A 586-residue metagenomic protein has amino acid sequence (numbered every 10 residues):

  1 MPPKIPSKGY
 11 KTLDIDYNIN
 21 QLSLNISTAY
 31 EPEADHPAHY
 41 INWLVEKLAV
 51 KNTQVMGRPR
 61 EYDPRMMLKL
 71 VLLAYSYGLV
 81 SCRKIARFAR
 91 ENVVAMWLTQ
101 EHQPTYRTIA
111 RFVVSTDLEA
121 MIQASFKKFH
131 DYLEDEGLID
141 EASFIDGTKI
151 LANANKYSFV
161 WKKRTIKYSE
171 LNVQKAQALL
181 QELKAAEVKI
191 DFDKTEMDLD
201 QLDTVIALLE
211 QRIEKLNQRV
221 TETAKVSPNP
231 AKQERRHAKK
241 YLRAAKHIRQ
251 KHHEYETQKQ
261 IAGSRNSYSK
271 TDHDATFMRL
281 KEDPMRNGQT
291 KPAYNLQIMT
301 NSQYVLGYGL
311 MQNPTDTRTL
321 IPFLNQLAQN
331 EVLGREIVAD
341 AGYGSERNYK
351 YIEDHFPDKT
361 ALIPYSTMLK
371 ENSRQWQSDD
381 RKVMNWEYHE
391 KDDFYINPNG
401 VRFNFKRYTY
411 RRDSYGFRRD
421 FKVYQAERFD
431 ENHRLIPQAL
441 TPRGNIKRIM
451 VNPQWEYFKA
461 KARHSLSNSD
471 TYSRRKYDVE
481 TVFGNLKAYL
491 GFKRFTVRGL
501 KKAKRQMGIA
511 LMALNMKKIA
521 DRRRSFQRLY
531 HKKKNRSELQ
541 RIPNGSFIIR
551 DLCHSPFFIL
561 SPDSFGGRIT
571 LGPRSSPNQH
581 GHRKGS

Functional and structural regions predicted by a protein language model:
M1-A38: Hydrophobic alpha-helical membrane-insertion signals
Y30-L72: Basic, short loop/linker segments at the boundary and entry of helix-turn-helix/winged-helix-like folds
L44-K51, N92, M96, Y489: A short secondary-structure junction motif
V71, M96-H102: Peripheral, non-cofactor segments flanking catalytic/redox cores
G78-E91, H102-Q103, R107-R574, S586: Anion-binding and metal-coordination hotspots
S576-N578: Short glycine-rich, low-complexity segments
